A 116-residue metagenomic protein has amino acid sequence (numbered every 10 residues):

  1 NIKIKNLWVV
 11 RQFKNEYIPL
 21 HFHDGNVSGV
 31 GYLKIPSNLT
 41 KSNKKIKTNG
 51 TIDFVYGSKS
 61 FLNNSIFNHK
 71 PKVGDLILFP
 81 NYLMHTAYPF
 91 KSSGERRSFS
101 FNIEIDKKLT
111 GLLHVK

Functional and structural regions predicted by a protein language model:
K5-L78, T86-Y88, G94-R96, I105-V115: Catalytic core of non-heme Fe(II) oxygenases with the double-stranded beta-helix
